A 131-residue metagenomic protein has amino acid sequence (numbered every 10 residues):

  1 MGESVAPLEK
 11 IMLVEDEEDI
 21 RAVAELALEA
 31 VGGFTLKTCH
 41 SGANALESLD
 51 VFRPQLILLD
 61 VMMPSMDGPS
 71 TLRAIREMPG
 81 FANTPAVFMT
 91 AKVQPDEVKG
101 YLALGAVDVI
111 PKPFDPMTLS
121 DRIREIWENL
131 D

Functional and structural regions predicted by a protein language model:
M1-M12, M117-D131: Non-catalytic signal-transmission and effector/linker regions of two-component phosphorelay proteins
E15: Conserved acidic carboxylate
E18-K37: Two-component/phosphorelay signaling modules centered on CheY-like receiver
T38-L56: Acidic, metal-coordinating helix/loop segments flanking the phosphotransfer/catalytic sites of two-component signaling
M63: Receiver (REC) domain active-site loop signature in two-component systems and cognate sites in sensor histidine kinases
K112: A Lys-centered signature of the CheY-like receiver
